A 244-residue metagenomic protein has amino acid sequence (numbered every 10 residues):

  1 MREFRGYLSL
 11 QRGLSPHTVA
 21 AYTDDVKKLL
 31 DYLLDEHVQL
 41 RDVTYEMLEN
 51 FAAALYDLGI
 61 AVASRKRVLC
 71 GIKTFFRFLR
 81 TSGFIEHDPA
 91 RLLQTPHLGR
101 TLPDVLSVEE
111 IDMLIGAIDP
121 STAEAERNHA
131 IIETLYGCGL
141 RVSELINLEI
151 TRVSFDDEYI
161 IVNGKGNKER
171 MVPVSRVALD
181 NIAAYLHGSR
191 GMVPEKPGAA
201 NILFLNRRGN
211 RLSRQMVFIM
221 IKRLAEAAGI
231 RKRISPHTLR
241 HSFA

Functional and structural regions predicted by a protein language model:
M1-A244: Conserved catalytic core of the tyrosine transesterase superfamily
